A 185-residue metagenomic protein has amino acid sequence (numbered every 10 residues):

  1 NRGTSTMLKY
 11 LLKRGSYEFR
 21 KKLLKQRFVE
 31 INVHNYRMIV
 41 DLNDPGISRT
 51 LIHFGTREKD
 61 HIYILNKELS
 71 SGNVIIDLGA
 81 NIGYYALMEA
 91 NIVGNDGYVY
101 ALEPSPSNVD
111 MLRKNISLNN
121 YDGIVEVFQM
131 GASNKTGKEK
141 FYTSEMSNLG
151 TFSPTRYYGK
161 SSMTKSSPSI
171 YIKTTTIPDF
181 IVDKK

Functional and structural regions predicted by a protein language model:
N1-K185: Phosphate/nucleotide-binding beta-alpha loop and adjacent structural elements of enzyme active sites
